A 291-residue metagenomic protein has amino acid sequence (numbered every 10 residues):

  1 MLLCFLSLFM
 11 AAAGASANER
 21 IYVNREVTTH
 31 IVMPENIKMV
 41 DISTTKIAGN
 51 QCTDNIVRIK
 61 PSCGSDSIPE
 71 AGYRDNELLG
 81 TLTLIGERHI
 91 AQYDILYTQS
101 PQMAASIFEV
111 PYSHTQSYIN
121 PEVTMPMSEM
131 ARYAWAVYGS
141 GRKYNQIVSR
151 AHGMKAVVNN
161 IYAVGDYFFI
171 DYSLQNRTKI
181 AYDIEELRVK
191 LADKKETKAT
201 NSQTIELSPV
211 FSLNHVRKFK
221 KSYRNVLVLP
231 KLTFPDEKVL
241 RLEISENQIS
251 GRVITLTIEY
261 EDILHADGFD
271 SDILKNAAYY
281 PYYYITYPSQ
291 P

Functional and structural regions predicted by a protein language model:
M1-A11: Bacterial N-terminal signal peptides
A15-F168, S173-P291: A general "mature secreted/periplasmic domain" signal
